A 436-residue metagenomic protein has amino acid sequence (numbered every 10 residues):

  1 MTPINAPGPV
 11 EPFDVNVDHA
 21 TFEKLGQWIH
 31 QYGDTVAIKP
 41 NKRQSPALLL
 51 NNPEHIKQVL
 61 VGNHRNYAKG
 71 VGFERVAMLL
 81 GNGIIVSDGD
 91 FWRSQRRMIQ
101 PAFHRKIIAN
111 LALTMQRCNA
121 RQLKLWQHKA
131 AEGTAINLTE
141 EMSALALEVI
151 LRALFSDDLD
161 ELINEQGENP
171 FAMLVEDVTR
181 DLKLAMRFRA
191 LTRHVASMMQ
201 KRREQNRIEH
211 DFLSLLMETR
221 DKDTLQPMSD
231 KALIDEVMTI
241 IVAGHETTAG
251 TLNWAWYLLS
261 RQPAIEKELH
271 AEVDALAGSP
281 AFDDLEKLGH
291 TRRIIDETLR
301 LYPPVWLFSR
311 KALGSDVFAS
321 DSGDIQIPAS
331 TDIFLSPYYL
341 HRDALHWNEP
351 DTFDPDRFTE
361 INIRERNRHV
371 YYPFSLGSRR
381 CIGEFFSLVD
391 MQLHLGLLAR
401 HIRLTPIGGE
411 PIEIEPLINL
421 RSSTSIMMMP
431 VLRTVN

Functional and structural regions predicted by a protein language model:
M1-H30, S45-P46, P53-K57, G72-R203 (+6 more regions): Cytochrome P450 catalytic-domain helical core, especially the substrate-recognition surface and oxygen-activation
T2-P12, A112-Q116, A172-M173, T192 (+9 more regions): Cytochrome P450 I-helix active-site segment
A120-L125, Q226-S229, S309, N362-Y371: Active-site-adjacent bridging/hinge elements
F155-I163, M199-H210, A264, Y302-L307 (+3 more regions): Proline-centered turn/helix-capping motifs that create local helix->coil transitions or kinks
T247-E272, E384-H401: Cytochrome P450 catalytic-core helices
L335-N362: Conserved cytochrome P450 K-helix/beta-meander segment immediately N-terminal to the heme-binding cysteine loop
